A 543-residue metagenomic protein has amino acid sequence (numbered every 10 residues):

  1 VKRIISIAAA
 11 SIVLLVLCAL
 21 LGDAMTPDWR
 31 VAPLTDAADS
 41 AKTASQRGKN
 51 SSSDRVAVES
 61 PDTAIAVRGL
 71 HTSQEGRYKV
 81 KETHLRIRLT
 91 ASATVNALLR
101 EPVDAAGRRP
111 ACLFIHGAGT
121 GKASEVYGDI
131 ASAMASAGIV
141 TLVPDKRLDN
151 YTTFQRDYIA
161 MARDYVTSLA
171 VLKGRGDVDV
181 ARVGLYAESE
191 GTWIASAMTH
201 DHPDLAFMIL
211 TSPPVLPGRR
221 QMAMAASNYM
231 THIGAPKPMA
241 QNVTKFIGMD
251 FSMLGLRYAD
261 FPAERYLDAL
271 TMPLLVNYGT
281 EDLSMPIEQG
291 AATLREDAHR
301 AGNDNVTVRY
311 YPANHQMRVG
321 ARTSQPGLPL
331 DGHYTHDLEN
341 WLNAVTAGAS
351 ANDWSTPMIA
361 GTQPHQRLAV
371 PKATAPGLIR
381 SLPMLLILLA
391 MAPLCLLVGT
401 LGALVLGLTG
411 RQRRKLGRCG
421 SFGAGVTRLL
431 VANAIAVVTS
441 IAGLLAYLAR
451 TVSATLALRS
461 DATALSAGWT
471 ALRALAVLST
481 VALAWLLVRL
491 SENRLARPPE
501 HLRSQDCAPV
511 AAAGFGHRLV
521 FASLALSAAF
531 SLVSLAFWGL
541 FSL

Functional and structural regions predicted by a protein language model:
T26-D28, N303, A313-Q316, G320-L543: Alpha/beta-hydrolase-fold serine-hydrolase catalytic core, especially in secreted/extracellular enzymes
G48-G107: N-terminal cap/lid segment of alpha/beta-hydrolase-fold proteins
G107-G117: Short beta-strand element of the alpha/beta-hydrolase
T120-A131, K146, E288: The serine-hydrolase catalytic nucleophile loop
A131-Y151: Conserved alpha/beta-hydrolase
Q155-G176: Alpha/beta-hydrolase active-site loop
G174-M230: Primarily recognizes the serine-hydrolase "nucleophile elbow" in alpha/beta-hydrolase and SGNH/GDSL folds
L270, V276-Y278, D282: Short beta-strand/loop motif that positions the catalytic acidic residue of the alpha/beta-hydrolase fold
